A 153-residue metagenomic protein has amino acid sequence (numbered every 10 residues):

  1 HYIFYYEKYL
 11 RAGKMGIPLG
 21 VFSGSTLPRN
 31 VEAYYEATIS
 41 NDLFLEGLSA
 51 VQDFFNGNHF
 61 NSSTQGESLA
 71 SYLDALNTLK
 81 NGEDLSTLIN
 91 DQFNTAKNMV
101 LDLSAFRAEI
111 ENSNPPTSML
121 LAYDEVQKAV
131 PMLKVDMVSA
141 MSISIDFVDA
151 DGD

Functional and structural regions predicted by a protein language model:
H1-D153: Mature extracytoplasmic or organellar-lumen-exposed domains after removal of signal/transit peptides
